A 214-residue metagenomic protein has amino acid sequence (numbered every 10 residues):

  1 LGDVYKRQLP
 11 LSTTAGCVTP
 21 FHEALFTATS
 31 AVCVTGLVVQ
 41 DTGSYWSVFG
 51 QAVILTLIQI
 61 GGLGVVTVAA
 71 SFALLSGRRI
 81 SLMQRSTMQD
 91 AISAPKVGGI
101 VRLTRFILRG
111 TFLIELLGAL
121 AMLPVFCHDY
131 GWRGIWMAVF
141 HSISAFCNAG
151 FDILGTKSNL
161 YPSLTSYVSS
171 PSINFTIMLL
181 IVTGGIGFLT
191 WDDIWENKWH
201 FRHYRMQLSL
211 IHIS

Functional and structural regions predicted by a protein language model:
G2-S214: Membrane-proximal intracellular helices of multi-pass ion channels
